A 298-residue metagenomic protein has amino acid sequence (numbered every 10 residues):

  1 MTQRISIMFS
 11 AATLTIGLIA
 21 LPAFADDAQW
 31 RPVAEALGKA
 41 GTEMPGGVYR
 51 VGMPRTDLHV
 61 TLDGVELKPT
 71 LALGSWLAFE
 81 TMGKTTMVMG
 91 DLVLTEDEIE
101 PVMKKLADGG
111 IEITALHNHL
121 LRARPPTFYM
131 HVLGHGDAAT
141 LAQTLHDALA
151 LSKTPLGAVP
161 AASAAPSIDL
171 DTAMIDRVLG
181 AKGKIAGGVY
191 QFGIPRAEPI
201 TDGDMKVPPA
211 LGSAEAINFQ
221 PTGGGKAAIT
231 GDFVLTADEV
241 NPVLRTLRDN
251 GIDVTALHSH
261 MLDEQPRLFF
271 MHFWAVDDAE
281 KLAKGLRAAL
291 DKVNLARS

Functional and structural regions predicted by a protein language model:
M1-A12: Bacterial N-terminal signal peptides that target proteins for export
A20-P22: N-terminal signal peptide c-region/cleavage motif recognized by signal peptidases
D26-P126, L133-L268, H272-S298: Long, contiguous binding/interaction regions
